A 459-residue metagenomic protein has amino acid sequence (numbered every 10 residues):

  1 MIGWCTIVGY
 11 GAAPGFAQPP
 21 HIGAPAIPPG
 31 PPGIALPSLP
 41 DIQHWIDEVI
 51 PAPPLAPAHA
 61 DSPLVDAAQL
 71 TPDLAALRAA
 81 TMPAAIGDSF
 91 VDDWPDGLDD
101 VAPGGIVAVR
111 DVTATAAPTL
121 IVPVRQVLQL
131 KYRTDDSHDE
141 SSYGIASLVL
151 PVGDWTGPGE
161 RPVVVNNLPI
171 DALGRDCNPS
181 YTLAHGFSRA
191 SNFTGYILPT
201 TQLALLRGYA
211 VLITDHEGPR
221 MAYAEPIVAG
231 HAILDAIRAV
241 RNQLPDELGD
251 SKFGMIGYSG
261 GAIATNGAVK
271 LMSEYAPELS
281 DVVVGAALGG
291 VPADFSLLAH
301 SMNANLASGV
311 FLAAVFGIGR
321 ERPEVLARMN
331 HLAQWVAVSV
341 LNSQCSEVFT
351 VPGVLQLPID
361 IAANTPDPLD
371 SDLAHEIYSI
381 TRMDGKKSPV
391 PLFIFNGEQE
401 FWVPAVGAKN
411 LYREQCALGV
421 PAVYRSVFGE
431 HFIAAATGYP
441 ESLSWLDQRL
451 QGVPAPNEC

Functional and structural regions predicted by a protein language model:
Q18-G144, L150-W155: Catalytic-loop region of hydrolases
P37-V101, G289-K387: Accessory cap/linker subdomain of secreted extracellular hydrolases
D136-L203, D215-E217: Short, surface-exposed "cap/lid" segments of acyl-processing enzymes
Y196-P199, Y223-P245, K270: Alpha/beta-hydrolase active-site loop
R238-G309: Primarily recognizes the serine-hydrolase "nucleophile elbow" in alpha/beta-hydrolase and SGNH/GDSL folds
A262, F295, E398-V403, F432: Acidic catalytic loop of the alpha/beta-hydrolase fold
H375-Y378, F393, W402-C459: C-terminal catalytic histidine-bearing segment of alpha/beta-hydrolase fold enzymes
S388, F393-E400: Short beta-strand/loop motif that positions the catalytic acidic residue of the alpha/beta-hydrolase fold
